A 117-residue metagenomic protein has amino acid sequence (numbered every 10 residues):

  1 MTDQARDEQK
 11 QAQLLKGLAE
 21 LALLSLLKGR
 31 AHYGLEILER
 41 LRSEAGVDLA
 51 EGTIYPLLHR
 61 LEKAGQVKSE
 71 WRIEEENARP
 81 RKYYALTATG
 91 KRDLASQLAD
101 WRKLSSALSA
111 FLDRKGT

Functional and structural regions predicted by a protein language model:
M1-A12: Short, Lys/Arg-enriched N-terminal segment that forms or immediately precedes the first helix of a structured domain
T2-Q4, K91-T117: Amphipathic alpha-helical dimerization/coiled-coil segments that flank or bridge DNA-binding/regulatory modules
Q11-Y55: N-terminal helix-turn-helix DNA-binding core of bacterial DNA-binding proteins
A12, L58, K115-T117: Short, contiguous hydrophobic alpha-helices characteristic of membrane insertion segments
E51, R79-P80: Short, aromatic/basic-enriched loop-to-helix "N-cap" motif that marks the start of an alpha-helix at regulatory
Y55-E62: Short, hydrophobic-biased segments on the C-terminal half of alpha helices that form "recognition helices"
A64-R79, A85: Beta-hairpin "wing" of winged helix-turn-helix
L86-G90: Accessory beta->alpha helical hairpin/"wing" motif in late/C-terminal subdomains of nucleic-acid enzymes
